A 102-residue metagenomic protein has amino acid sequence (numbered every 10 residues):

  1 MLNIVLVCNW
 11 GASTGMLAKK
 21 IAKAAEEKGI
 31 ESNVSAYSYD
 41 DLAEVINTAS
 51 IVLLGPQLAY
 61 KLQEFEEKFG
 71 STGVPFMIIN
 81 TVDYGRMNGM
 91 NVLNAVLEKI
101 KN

Functional and structural regions predicted by a protein language model:
L2-G11, Q63-D83: P-loop/Walker A phosphate-binding loop and immediately adjacent motor/lid segment at beta-alpha junctions
L2-Y39: Conserved active-site segments centered on acidic
N3, P75-N102: Ser/Thr/Gly-rich flexible loops in soluble cytosolic domains mediating phosphotransfer, phosphorylation
M16, L62-F65, N88: Short glycine-/acidic-enriched loop or helix-start segments at secondary-structure transitions that form or flank
K19, K23, E67, N94 (+1 more regions): Short, well-ordered alpha-helices that flank and scaffold nucleotide-derived cofactor binding pockets
S38-L42, K61: Short acidic active-site motifs
I46-I51: Short acidic/histidine-rich motifs immediately flanking catalytic phosphotransfer sites in two-component signaling
L54-Q63: N-terminal glycine-rich "phosphate-gripper" loop used for MgATP/nucleotide binding and carboxylate activation
